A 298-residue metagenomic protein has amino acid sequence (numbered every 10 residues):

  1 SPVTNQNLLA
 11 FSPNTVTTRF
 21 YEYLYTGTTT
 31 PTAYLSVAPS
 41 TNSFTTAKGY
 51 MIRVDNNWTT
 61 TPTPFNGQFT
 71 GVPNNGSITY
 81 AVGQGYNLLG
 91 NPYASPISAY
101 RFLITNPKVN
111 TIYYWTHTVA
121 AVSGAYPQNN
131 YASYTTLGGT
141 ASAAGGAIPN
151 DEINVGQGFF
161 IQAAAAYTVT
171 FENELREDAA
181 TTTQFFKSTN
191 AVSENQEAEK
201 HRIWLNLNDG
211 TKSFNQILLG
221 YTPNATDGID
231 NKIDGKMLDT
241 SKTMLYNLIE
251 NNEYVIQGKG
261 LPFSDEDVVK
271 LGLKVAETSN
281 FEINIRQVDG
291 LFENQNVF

Functional and structural regions predicted by a protein language model:
S1-T17, L24-F298: Compositionally biased Ser/Thr/Gly- and acidic/asparagine-rich, proline-interspersed low-complexity stretches
